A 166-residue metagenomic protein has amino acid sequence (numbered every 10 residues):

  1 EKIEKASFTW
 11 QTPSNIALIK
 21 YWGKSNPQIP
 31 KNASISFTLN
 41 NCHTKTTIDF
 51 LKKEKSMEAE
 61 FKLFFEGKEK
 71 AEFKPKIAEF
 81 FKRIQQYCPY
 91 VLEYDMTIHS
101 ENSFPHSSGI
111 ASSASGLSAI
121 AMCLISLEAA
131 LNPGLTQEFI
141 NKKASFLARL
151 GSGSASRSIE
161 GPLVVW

Functional and structural regions predicted by a protein language model:
E1-S108, M122-P133, Q137-E138: ATP-binding N-lobe of GHMP and related small-molecule kinases
S108-A114: Short helix-coil transition sites and intra-membrane helix breaks within transmembrane domains of multi-pass
T136-W166: ATP-dependent small-molecule kinase catalytic core of the GHMP/sugar-kinase superfamily and closely related
